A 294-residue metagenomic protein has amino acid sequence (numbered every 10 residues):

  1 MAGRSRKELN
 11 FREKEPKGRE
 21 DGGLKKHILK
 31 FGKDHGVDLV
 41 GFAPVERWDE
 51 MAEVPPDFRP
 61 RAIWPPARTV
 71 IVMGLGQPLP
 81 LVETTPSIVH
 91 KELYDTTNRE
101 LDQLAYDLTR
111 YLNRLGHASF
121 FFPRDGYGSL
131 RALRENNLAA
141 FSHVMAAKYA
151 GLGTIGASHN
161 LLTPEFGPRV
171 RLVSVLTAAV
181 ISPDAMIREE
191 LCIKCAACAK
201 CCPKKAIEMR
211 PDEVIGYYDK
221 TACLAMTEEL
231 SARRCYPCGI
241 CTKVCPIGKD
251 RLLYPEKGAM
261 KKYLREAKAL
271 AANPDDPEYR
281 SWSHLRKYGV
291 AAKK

Functional and structural regions predicted by a protein language model:
M1-Y94, L101: Non-catalytic, usually N-terminal nucleic-acid engagement modules in DNA/RNA processing proteins
A2-L9, F31-L39, E83, H159-V180 (+2 more regions): Amphipathic repeat-derived elements
A2-R19, G23-L29, K33-D34, F120 (+4 more regions): N-terminal and secondary-structure boundary signal
P56, A271-P274: Alpha-helical protein-protein interaction elements
H90-K91, T96-A272, R280: Catalytic cores of enzyme domains
